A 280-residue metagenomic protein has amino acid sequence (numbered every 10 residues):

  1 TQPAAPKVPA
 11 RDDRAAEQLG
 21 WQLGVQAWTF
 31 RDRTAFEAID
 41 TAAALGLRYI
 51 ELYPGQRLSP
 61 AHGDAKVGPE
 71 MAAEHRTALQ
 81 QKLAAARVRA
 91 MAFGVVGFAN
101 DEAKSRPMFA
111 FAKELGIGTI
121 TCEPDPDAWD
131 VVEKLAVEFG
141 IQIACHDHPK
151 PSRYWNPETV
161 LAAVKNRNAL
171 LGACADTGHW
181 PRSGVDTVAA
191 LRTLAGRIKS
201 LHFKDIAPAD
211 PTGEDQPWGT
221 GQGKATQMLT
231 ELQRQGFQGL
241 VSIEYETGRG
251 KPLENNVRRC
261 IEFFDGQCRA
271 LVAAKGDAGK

Functional and structural regions predicted by a protein language model:
T1-G24, R31-Y49, A85, E158-A175 (+1 more regions): Histidine-acidic metal/acid-base catalytic patches
A15, Y49, R76, K82-G172 (+3 more regions): Active-site acidic/histidine proton-transfer and metal-coordination neighborhood in alpha/beta enzyme cores
G24, A61-G63, R89: Acidic/histidine-rich, surface-exposed loop or edge segments in extracytoplasmic proteins
T29, A65-P69, G94, G118 (+2 more regions): The substrate-binding groove and active-site-proximal loops of carbohydrate-active enzymes, especially glycoside
T29-R31, P54-Q56, V96-A99, D125-A128 (+4 more regions): Active-site-proximal loop/turn and secondary-structure-junction residues that shape catalytic pockets, frequently
L52-A78: Glycine-rich, proline-tolerant flexible connector loops at the mouths of alpha/beta enzymes
L58-A61, A99-E102, K251: Short active-site-adjacent helix-start/loop capping segments
G63-D64, M71, I117, C145 (+2 more regions): Short amphipathic alpha-helical segments at helix-loop
